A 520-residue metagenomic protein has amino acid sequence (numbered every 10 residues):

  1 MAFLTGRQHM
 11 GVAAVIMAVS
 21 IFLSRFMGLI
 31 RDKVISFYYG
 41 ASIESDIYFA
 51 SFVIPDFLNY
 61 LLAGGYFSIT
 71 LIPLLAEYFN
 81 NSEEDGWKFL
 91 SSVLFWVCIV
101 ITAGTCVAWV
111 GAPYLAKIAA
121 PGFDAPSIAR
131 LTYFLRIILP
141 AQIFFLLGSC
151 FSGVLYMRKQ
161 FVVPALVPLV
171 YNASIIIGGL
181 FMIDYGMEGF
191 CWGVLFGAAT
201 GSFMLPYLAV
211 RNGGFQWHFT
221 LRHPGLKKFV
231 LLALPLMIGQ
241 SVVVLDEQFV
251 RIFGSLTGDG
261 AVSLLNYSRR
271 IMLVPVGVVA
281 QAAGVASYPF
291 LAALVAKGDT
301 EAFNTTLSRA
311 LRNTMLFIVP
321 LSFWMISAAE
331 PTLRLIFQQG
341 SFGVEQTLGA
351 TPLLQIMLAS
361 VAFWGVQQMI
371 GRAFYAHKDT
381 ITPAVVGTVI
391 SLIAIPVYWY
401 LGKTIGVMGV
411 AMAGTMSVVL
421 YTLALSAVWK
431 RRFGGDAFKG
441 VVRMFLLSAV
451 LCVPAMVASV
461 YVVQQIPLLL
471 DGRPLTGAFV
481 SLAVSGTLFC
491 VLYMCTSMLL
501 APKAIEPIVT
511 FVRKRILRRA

Functional and structural regions predicted by a protein language model:
M1-A520: Membrane-embedded alpha-helical bundles of multi-pass transporters/translocases, especially carrier/permease families
